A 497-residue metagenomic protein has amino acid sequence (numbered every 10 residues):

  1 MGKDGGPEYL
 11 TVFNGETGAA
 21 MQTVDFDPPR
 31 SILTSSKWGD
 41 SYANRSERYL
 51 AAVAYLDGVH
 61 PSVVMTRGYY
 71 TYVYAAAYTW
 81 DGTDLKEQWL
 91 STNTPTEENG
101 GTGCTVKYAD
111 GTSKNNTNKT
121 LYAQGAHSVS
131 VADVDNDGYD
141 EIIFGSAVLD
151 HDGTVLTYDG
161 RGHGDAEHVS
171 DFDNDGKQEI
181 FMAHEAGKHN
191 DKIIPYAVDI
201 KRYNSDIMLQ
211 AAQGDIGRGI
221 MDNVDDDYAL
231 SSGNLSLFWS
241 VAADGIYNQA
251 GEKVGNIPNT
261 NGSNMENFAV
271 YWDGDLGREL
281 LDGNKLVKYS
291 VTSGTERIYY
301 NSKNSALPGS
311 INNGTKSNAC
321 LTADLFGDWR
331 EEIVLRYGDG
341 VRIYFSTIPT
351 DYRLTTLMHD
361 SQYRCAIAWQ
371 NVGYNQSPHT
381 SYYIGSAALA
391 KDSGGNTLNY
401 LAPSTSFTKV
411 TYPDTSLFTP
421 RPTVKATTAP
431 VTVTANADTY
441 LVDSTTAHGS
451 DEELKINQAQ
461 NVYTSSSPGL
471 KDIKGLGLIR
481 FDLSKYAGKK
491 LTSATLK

Functional and structural regions predicted by a protein language model:
M1-P422: Beta-propeller-forming repeat regions
P7, P430, S493: Exposed beta-strand and adjacent loop surfaces of beta-rich binding modules that mediate intermolecular recognition
S46, K474-L476, S493: A general secondary-structure signal for short beta-strands and their flanking turns/coil in non-transmembrane regions
V73, G477, K489-T492: Short beta-strand/loop motifs in extracellular/secreted proteins, especially within beta-sandwich accessory domains
P422-L483: Flexible, small-residue-rich N-terminal segments that precede or flank a structured functional core
F481, K490-K497: A short beta-strand element within beta-rich, extracytoplasmic domains of secreted/secretory-pathway proteins
K485-A487: Acidic glycine-/aspartate-rich tracts in secreted/extracellular proteins
